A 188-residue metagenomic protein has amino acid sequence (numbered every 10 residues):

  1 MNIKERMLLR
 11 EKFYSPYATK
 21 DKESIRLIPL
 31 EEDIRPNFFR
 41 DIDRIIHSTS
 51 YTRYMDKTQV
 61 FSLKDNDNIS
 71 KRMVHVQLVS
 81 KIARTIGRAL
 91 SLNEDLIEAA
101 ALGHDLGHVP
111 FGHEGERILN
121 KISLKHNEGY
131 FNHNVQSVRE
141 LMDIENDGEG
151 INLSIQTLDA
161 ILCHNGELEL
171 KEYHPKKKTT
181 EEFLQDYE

Functional and structural regions predicted by a protein language model:
N2-L30, S48-T52, K81, A89 (+1 more regions): Sequence-structural signature of the catalytic-core scaffold of metal-dependent phosphohydrolases that act on
R26-D33, N37-H47, Y51-V74, P175-Q185: Active-site flanking loop/helix segments enriched in acidic
I34, N68-V76, G107-H108, H126-Y130: Short secondary-structure transition/capping motifs
K64-L96: Alpha-helical phosphate/pyrophosphate-handling elements in metalloenzyme active cores
E98-G103, G107: Short alpha-helix carrying the canonical HExxH Zn2+-binding catalytic motif
